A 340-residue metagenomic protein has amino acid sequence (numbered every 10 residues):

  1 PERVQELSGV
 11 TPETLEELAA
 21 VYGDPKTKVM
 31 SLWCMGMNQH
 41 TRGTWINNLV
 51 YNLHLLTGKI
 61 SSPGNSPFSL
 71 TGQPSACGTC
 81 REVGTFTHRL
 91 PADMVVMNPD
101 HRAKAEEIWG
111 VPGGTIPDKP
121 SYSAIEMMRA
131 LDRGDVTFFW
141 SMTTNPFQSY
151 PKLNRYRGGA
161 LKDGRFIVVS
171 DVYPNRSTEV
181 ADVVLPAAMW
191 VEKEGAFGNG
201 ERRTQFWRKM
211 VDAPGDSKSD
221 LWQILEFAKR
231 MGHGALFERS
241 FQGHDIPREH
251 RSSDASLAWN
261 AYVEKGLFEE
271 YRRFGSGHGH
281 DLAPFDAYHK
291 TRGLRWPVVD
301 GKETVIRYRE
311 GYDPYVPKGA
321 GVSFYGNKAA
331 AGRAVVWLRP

Functional and structural regions predicted by a protein language model:
P1-P74, E82, R102-E303: Cofactor-pocket helix-loop regions in the catalytic cores of large enzyme subunits
S75, E82-M94: Surface-exposed loop and adjacent secondary-structure segments within mature catalytic domains
F285-P340: Long, compositionally biased stretches
